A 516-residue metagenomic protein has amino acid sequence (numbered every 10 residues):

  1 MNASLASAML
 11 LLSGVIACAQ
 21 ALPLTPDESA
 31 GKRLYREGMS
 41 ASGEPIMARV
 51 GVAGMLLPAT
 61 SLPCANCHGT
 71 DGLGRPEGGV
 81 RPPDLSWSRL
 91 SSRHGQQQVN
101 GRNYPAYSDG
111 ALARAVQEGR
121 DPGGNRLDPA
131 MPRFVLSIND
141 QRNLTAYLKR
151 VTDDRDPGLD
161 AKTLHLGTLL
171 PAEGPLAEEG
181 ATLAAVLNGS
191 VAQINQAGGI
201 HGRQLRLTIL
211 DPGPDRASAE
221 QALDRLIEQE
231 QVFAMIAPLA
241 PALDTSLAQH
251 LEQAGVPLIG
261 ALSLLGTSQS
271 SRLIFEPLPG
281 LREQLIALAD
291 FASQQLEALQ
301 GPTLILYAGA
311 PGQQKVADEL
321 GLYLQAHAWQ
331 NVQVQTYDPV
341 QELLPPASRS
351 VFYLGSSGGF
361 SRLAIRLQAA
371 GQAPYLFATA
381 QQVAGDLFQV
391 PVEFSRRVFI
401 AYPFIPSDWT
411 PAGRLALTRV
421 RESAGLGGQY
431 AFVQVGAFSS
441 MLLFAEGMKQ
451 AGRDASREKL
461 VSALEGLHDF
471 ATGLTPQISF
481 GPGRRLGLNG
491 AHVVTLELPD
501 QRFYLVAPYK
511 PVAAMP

Functional and structural regions predicted by a protein language model:
A19-P58, G101: Electrostatic cytochrome c docking/interface patches
L22-L24, A30, D109-P122, P132-P157: C-terminal capping alpha-helices of c-type cytochrome domains
M47-D109, A130-L136: Gly/Gly-Pro-rich "capping" loops immediately C-terminal to redox-active cysteine motifs in periplasmic/lumenal
D160-T163, E178-A185, G199-Q269, D338-Q341 (+1 more regions): Beta-alpha junction/loop-to-helix N-cap segments that form part of ligand/metal-binding clefts
V232-Q330, Y375-F399: Extracytoplasmic ligand/sensor domains, especially the bilobed periplasmic-binding protein
Q313, A317-E319, R362, P406-G466: Extracellular/periplasmic ligand-binding modules, especially the Venus flytrap/periplasmic-binding
I365-F438, V506-V512: Extracellular/periplasmic periplasmic-binding protein-like sensory domains
H468-P516: Solvent-exposed, acidic/polar segments of extracytosolic/periplasmic ligand-binding ectodomains
